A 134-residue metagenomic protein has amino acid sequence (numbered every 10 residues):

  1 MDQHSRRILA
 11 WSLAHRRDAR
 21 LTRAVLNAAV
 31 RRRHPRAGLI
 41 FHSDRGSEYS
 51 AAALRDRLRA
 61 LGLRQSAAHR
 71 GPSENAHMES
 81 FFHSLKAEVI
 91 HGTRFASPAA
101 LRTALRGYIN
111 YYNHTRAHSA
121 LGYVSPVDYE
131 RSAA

Functional and structural regions predicted by a protein language model:
M1-A134: Charged DNA-binding/catalytic regions of mobile-element recombinases
